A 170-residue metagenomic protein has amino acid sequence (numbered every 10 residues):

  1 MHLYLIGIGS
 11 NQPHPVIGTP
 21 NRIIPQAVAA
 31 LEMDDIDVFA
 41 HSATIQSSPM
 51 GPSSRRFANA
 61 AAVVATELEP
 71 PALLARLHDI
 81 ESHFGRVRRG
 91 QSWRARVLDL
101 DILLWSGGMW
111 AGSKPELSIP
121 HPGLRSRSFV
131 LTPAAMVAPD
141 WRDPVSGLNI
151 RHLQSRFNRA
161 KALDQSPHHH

Functional and structural regions predicted by a protein language model:
M1-I36, S42-Q46: N-terminal beta1-alpha1 ligand-phosphate binding loop
Y4, A60, R127-S128: Small-molecule pocket liners
S10, A62-T66, S106-G107: Short beta-strand-to-loop capping motifs
I24, V28, N59, L74-L77: A general structural signal for well-ordered alpha-helical packing
L31, D35, F39, E81-F84 (+1 more regions): Short amphipathic alpha-helical segments enriched in hydrophobics
E32, V63-E69, L73: Short, well-structured hydrophobic secondary-structure segments
A40-T66: Short, charge-patterned binding micro-sites
M50-R56, P71-L74, D79-H170: Flexible, gly/pro- and Lys/Arg-enriched active-site loops
